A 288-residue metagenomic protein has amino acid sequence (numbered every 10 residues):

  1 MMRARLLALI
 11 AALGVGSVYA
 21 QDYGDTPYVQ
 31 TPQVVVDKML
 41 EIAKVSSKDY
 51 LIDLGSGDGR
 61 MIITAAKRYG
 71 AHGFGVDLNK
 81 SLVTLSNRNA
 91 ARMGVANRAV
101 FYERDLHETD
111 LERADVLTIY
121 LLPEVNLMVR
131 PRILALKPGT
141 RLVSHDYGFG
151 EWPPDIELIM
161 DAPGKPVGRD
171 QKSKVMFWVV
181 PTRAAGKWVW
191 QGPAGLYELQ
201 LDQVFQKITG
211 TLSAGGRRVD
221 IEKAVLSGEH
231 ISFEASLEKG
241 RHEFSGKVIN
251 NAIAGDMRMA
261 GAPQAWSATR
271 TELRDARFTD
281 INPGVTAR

Functional and structural regions predicted by a protein language model:
V18-D49: S-adenosyl-L-methionine
K48-G57: Conserved class I S-adenosyl-L-methionine
G59-I63: Glycine-rich SAM-binding Motif I of class I
H72-D77: Conserved SAM-binding motif I beta-strand of class I
N79-R113: S-adenosyl-L-methionine
G139-E151: Conserved beta-strand signature within the Rossmann-like core of class I S-adenosyl-L-methionine
G148-V189: Active-site capping/gating segments
T182-T271, A287-R288: Central antiparallel beta-sheet cores of small beta-barrel/beta-sandwich binding domains
